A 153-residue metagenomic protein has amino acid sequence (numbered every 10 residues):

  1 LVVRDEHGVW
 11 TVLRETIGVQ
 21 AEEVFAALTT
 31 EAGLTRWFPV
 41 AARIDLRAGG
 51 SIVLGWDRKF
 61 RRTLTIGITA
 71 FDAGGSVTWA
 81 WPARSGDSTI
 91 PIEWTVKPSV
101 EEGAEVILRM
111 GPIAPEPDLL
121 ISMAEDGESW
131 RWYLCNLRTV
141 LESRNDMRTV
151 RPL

Functional and structural regions predicted by a protein language model:
L1-I44: Hydrophobic ligand-binding cavity/cleft-lining segments
G8-R14, S51, T63, S76 (+2 more regions): Intrinsic-disorder/low-complexity, polar/charged segments enriched in Ser/Thr/Lys/Arg/Asp/Glu/Gln
R14-E15, L64-A70, I90-P98: Hydrophobic/aromatic beta-strand elements that line small-molecule binding cavities or substrate pockets in beta-rich
A21-E22, T69-G75, T95-E105: A short, structured loop/turn motif at beta-sheet edges
V24-F25, L34, I52, I68 (+4 more regions): Hydrophobic pocket/interface hotspot
F38, A42-S85: Glycine-rich portal/gate segments that line the openings of hydrophobic small-molecule binding cavities
R84-W132, R148-V150: Beta-strand/loop substructures that line and gate deep hydrophobic ligand-binding cavities in soluble
R138-L153: Short, highly charged C-terminal tails/helix-capping segments
